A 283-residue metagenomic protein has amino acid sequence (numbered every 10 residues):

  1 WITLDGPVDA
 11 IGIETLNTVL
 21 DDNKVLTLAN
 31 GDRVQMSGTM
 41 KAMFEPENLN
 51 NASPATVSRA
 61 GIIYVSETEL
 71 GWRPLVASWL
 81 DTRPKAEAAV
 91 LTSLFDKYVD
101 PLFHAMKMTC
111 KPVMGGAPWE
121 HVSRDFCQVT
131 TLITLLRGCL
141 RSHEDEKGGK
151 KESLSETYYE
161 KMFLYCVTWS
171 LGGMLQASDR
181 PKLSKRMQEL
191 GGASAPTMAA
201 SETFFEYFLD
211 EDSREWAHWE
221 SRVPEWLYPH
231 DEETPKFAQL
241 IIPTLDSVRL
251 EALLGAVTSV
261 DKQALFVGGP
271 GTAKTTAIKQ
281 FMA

Functional and structural regions predicted by a protein language model:
W1-E45, E67: Conserved catalytic/switch belt of AAA+ P-loop NTPases
W1-T3, D81, F95-A283: AAA+ P-loop NTPase catalytic core
V8, A60, P270-G271: The conserved Walker
G12-I13, L28-A29, S53-T56, W72-L75 (+3 more regions): Intrinsically disordered, low-complexity regions enriched in proline, serine, glycine and charged residues
D21-V25, A52-D81, A86, A283: A short helix-turn-beta junction within AAA+ P-loop NTPase domains corresponding to the substrate/partner-engaging
D22-K24, N30-D32, G38-A42, N48 (+5 more regions): Core residues of folded domains in eukaryotic genome-function proteins
G38, E67-K111: E2/UBC-UEV (E2-variant) core
